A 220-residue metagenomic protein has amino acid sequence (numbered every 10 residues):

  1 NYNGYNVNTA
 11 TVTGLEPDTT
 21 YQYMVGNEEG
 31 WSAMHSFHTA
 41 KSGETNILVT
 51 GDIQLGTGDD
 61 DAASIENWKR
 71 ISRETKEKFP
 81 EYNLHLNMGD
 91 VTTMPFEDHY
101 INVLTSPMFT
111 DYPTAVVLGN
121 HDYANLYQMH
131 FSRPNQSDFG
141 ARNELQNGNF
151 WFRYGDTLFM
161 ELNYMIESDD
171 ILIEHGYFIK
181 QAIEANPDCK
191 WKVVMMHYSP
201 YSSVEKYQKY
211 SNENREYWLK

Functional and structural regions predicted by a protein language model:
N1-G58: Acidic, histidine-bearing metal-coordination/catalytic regions of metal-dependent phosphoesterases
T11, T20-S36, E97-D188, Q208-E213 (+1 more regions): Extended active-site neighborhood of metal-dependent phosphoesterases/phosphodiesterases
E44, Y82, D111, D188-W191: A general structural motif
T45-P80, L84: Compositionally biased low-complexity segments at domain edges in trafficked proteins and select soluble regulators
L48-G51, N83-D90, P113-N120, L162 (+2 more regions): Active-site neighborhood of phospho(di)ester-bond hydrolases with catalytic His/Asp-centered motifs
I53-G56, I71-K78, M94, H130 (+1 more regions): Structured segments of extracytoplasmic/periplasmic soluble domains in secreted or envelope-associated proteins
I53-S64, G89-D98, N163-L172, V204-Y210: The substrate-binding groove and active-site-proximal loops of carbohydrate-active enzymes, especially glycoside
T57-E66, C189-K220: Active-site-proximal segments of metal-dependent phosphoesterases and phosphodiesterases across multiple
